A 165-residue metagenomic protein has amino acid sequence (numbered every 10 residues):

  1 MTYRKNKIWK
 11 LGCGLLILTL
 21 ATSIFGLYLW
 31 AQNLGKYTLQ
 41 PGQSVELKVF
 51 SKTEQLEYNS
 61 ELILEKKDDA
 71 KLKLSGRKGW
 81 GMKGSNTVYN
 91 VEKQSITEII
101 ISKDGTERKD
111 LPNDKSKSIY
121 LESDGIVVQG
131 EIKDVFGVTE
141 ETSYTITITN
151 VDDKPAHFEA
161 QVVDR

Functional and structural regions predicted by a protein language model:
T2-R165: Acidic, Ser/Thr/Pro
